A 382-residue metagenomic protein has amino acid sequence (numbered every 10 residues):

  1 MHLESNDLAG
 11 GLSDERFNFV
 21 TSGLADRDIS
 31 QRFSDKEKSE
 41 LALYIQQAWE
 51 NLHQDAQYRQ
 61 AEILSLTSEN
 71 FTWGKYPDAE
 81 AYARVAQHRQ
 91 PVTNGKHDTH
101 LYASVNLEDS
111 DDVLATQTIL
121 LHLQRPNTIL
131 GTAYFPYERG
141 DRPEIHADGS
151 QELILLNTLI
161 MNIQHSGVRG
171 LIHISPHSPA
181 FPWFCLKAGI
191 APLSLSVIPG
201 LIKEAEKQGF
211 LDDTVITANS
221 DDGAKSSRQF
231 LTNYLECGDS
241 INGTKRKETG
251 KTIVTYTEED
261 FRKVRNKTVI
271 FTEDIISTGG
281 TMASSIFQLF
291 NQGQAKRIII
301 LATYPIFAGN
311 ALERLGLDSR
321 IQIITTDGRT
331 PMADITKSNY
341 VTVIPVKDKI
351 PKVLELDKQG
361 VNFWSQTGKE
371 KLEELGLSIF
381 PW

Functional and structural regions predicted by a protein language model:
M1-W382: PRPP-associated nucleotide enzymes
